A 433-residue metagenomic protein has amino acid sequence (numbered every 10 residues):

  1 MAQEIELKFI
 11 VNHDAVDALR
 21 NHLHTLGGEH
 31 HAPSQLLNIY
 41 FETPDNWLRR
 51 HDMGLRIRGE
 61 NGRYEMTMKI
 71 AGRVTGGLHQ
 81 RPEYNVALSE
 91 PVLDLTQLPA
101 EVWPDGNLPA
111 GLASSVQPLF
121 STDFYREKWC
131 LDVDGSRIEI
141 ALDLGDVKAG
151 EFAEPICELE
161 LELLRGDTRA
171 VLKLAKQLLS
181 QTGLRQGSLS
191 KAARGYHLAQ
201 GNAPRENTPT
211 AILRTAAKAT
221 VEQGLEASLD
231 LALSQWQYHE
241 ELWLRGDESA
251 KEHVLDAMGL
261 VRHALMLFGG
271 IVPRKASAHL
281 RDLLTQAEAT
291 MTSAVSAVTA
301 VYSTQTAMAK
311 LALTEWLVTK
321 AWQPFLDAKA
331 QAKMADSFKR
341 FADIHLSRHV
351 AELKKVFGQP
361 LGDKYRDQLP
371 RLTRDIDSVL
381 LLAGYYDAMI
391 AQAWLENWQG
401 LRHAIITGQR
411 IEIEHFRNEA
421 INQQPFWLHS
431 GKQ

Functional and structural regions predicted by a protein language model:
M1-Q433: Function-determining surface determinants
